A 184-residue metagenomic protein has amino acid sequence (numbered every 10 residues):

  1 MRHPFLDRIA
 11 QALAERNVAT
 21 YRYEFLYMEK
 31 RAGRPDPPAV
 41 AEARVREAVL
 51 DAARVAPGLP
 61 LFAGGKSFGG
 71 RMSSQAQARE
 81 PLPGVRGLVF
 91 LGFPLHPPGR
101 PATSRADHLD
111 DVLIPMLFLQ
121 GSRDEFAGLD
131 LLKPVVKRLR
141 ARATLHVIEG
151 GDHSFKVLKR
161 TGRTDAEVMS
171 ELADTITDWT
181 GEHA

Functional and structural regions predicted by a protein language model:
M1-L61, Q75, F155-G162: Serine-hydrolase catalytic machinery in alpha/beta-hydrolase-like enzymes
P60-G65, L91: Short beta-strand immediately N-terminal to the catalytic nucleophile in serine-hydrolase-like folds
G65-S73: Gly/Ala-rich beta-loop-alpha elbow adjacent to hydrolase catalytic centers
P83-L95: A conserved short beta-strand
V112-L113, F118-Q120, D124: Short beta-strand/loop motif that positions the catalytic acidic residue of the alpha/beta-hydrolase fold
E125-L131: Conserved alpha/beta-hydrolase "acid-adjacent" motif
R138-V157: Catalytic histidine neighborhood in serine/cysteine hydrolases with alpha/beta-hydrolase-type architecture
K159-A184: Catalytic active-site module of serine/aspartate enzymes centered on a nucleophile-bearing elbow/loop
